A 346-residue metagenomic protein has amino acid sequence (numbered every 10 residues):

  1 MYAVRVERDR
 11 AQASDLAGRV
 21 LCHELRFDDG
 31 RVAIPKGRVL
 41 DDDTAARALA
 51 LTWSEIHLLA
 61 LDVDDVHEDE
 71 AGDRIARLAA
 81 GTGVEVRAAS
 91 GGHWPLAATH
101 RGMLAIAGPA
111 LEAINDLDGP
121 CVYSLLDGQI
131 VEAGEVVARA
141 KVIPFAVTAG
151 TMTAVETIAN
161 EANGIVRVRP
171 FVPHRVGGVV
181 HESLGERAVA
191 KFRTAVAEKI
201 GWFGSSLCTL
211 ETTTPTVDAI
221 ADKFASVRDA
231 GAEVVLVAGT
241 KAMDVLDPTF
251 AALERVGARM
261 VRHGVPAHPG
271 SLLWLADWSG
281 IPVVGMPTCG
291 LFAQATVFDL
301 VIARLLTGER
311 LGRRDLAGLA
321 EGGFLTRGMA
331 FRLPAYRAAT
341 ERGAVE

Functional and structural regions predicted by a protein language model:
M1, R19, A335-E346: Acidic, Ser/Thr-rich low-complexity intrinsically disordered segments
M1-G150: Phosphate-interaction motifs
K36, T99-H100, A140-I143, V179-S183 (+4 more regions): Fold-independent oxyanion-binding glycine-rich loops and adjacent beta-strand/coil segments at enzyme active sites
D41, D64-G72, I130, V189 (+5 more regions): Generic structural signal for well-ordered, non-membrane alpha-helical segments in soluble metabolic enzymes
A48, G134, G178, K199-I200 (+4 more regions): Buried hydrophobic positions in well-ordered alpha/beta secondary-structure cores of metabolic enzymes
A50-S54, R77-V84, V136-V142, G201-S205 (+3 more regions): Generic secondary-structure signature for well-ordered alpha-helical cores
P144-V234: Phosphate-binding glycine-rich loops and their immediate beta-loop-alpha structural context
C208-E341: Short glycine/threonine-rich loop/turn motifs
